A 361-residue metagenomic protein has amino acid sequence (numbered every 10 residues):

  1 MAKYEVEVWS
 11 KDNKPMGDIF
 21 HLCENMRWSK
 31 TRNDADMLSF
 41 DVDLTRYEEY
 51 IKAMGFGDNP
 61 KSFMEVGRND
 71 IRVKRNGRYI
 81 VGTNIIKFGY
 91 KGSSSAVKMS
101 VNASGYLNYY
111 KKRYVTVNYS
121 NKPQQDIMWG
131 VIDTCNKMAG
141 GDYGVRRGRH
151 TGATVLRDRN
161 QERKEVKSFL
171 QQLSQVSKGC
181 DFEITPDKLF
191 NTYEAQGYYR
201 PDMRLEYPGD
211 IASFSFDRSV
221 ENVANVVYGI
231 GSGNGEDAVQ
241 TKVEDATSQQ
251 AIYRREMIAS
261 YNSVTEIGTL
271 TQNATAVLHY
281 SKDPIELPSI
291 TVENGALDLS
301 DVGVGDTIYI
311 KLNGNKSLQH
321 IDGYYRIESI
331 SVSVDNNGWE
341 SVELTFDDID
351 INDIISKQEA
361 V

Functional and structural regions predicted by a protein language model:
M1-W129: Beta-strand-rich assembly/attachment modules of structural machines
A2-E7, Q171, Y199-N336, D350-V361: Acidic, small/polar-enriched beta strand-loop surface segments
Y4-V8, F40, I71-V73, I85 (+8 more regions): Hydrophobic beta-strand residues in large extracellular and virion-surface proteins
K30-Y50, A96-N108, G229, K282-G295 (+2 more regions): Oligomerization/assembly interface segments of phage tail-like spikes and tubes
D36, V81, V97-M99, D187-L189 (+3 more regions): Envelope-exposed proteins and targeting segments
Y79-G82, S100, Y114-T116, D202 (+3 more regions): Well-ordered beta-strand positions in beta-sheet-rich domains
F88-S94, I330-N337: Short, conserved beta-turn/loop elements at beta-strand boundaries and strand-helix junctions
S94-V220: Charged- and aromatic-enriched interaction segments used to assemble and dock large macromolecular complexes
